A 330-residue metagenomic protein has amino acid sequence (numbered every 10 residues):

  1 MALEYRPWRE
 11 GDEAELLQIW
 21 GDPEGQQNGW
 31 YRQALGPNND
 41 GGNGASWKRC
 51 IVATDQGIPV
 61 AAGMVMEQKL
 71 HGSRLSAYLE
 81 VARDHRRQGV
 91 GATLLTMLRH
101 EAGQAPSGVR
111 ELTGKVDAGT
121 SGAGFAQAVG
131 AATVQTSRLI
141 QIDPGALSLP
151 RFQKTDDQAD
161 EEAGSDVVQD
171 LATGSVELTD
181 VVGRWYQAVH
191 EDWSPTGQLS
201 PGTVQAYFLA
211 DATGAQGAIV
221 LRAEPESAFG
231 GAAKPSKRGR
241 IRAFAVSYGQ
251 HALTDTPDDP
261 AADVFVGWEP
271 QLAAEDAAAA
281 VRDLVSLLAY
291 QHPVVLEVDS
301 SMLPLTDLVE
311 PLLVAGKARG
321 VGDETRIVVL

Functional and structural regions predicted by a protein language model:
M1-A2, V109-G164: Hydrophobic alpha-helical segments and helix pairs
M1-N38, V52, L149-S200, T325-I327: Short amphipathic alpha-helix that is part of the acyltransferase structural core
E10-G11, W20-E111, R222-A273: Conserved donor-binding loop and adjoining core beta-sheet/short helix segment in diverse acyl/aminoacyl transferases
L16, S286-L330: Extracellularly exposed regions in secreted/surface proteins, prominently low-complexity, repeat-rich
M64, G114-D117, G267-L272, E297-P304: Structural motif
R87-A102, A128, L272-P293, P311: Conserved acetyl-CoA-binding loop-helix of GNAT-fold acetyltransferases
A92, H100, Q104-R110, G114-T136 (+1 more regions): Conserved active-site alpha-helix within GNAT-family acetyltransferase domains
F152-L287: Long, charge-rich C-terminal accessory regions
